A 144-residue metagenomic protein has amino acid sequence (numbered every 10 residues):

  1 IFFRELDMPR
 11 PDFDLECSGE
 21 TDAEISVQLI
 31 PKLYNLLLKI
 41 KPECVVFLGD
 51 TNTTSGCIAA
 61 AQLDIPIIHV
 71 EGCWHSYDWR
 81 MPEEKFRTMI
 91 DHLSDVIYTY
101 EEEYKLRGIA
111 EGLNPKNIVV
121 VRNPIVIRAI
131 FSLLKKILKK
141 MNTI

Functional and structural regions predicted by a protein language model:
I1-I25: Conserved nucleotide-sugar phosphate-binding/catalytic loop shared by glycosyltransferases and other
E16, L93-I144: A nucleotide-sugar donor-handling region in carbohydrate enzymes
E16-S18, L48-G49, V70-C73, R122: Short beta->alpha connector loops at strand-helix junctions that form conserved, small/polar/Pro-enriched
D22-P42: An amphipathic, basic-hydrophobic alpha-helix
V46-L63: An aromatic- and histidine-rich active-site surface loop
A60-C73: Active-site proximal beta-strand in glycosyltransferases
W74-D95: A conserved, positively charged/aromatic
